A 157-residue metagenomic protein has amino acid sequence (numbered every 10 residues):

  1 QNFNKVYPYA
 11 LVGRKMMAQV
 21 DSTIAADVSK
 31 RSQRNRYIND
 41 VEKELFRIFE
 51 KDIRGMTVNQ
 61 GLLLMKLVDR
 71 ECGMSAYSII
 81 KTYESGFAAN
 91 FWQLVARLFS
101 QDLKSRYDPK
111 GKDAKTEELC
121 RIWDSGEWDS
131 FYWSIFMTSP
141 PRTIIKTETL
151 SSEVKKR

Functional and structural regions predicted by a protein language model:
Q1-V6, A10, K146-K156: Surface-exposed, low-complexity/disordered segments and acidic/polar micro-motifs at processing/linker regions
Q1-Y37, E42: Early exported N-terminus immediately downstream of N-terminal targeting peptides
V6, N35, N39, K51 (+2 more regions): Short, charged/polar micro-motifs that form catalytic or ligand-binding hotspots
P8, S22-A25, S29, K43-G61 (+4 more regions): Sec-exported extracytoplasmic/periplasmic mature domains
Y9, M16, V41, L45 (+2 more regions): Alpha-helical structural motif
L11, S32, R36, K43 (+3 more regions): Generic alpha-helical secondary structure signal
N39, F46-I48, L63, S152-R157: Flexible, glycine-rich surface segments
L62, D69-V154: Amphipathic, charged alpha-helical segments and their helix-to-coil junctions in extracytoplasmic/peripheral assemblies
